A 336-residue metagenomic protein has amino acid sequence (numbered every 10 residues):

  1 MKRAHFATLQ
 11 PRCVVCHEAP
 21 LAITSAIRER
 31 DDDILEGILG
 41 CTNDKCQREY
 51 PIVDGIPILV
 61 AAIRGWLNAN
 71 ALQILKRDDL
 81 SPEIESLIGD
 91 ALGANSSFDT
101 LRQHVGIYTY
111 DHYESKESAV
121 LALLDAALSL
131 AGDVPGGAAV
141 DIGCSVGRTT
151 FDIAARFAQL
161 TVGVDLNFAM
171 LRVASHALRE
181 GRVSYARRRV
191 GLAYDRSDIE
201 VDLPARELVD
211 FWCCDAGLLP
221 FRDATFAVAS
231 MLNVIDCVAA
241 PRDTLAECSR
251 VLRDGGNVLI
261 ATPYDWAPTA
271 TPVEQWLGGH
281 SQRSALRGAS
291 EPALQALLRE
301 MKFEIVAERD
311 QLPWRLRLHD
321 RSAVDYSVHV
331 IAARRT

Functional and structural regions predicted by a protein language model:
H104-G136: Conserved alpha-helix/loop element of class I SAM-dependent methyltransferases that forms part of the SAM/SAH-binding
P135-S145, V162: Conserved class I S-adenosyl-L-methionine
V146-F157: Conserved SAM-binding loop of SAM-dependent methyltransferases across substrates and taxa, primarily the Class I
N167: Conserved SAM/SAH-binding beta-strand->alpha-helix loop
R179-D215: S-adenosyl-L-methionine
C214-A229: A short acidic, Gly/Pro-enriched loop at the edge of an enzyme's catalytic core that lines a small-molecule cofactor
R242-D254: A short glycine-rich, Lys/Arg-flanked "PGG" loop and its adjoining helix->strand segment in the class I
L259-G288: Conserved class I S-adenosyl-L-methionine
